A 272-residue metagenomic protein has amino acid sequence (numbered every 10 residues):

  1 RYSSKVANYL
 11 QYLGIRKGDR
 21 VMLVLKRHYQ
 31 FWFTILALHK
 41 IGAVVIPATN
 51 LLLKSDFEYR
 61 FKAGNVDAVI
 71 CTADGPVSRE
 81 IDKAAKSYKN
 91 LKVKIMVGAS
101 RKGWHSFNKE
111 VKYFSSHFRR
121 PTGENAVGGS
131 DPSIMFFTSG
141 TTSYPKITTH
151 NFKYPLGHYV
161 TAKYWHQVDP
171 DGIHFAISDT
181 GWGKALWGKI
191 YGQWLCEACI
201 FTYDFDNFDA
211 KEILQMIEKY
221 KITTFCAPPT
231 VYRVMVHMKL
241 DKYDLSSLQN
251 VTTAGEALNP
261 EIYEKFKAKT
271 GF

Functional and structural regions predicted by a protein language model:
K5-L52, S178-D179: Conserved AMP-binding/adenylate-forming
Y9-I15, A37, Y164-V168, G192 (+1 more regions): Glycine-rich helix-loop-beta junction characteristic of Rossmann-like nucleotide cofactor-binding loops
Y12-L13, K40-K112, K221: Structural core segment of the AMP-binding/adenylate-forming
V21, L38, P132, T138-T141 (+5 more regions): Conserved S/T- and glycine-rich ATP-binding loop of Class I adenylate-forming
L25-K26, A43-F61, A73-V77, S178-T180 (+2 more regions): ATP-dependent adenylate-forming carboxylate-activation enzymes
K26, V69-I81, Y203-F205, E218-K265: Adenylate-forming
G42, L156-T223, V234-M238: Conserved AMP-binding/adenylation subdomain of ANL enzymes
M96, K102, K112-F137, Y144 (+2 more regions): Conserved pre-ATP/AMP-binding loop-to-beta segment of ANL
